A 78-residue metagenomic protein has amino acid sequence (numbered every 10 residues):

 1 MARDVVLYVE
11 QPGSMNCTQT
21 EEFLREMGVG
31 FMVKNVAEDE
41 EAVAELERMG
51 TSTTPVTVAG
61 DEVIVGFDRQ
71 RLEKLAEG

Functional and structural regions predicted by a protein language model:
M1-V29: Local sequence-structure signature of Cys/Sec-based thiol-disulfide redox active-site neighborhoods
P12, E38, I64: Glycine-/small-residue-rich active-site loops that bind phosphorylated ligands and cofactors
M15, E41, G66-F67: Residues that form or flank phosphate/diphosphate-binding pockets in enzymes that use nucleotide phosphates
F31-V33, V63: Conserved beta-strand scaffold positions in the cores of enzyme catalytic domains, especially in NTP/NDP-utilizing
K34-S52, Q70, G78: Thioredoxin-like thiol-disulfide oxidoreductase module
E40-E41, E62-V63, E73: Short secondary-structure capping/turn micro-motifs that flank functional sites
T54-V65: A short, hydrophobic beta-strand/beta-hairpin element that forms part of a small beta-sheet core
